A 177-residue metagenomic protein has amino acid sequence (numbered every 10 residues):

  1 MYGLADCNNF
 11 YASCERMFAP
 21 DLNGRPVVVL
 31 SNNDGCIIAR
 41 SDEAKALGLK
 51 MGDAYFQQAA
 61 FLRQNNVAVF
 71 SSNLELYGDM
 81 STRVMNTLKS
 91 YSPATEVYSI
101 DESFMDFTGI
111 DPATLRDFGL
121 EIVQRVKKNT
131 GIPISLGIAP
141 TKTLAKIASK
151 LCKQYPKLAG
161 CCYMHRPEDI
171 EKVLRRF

Functional and structural regions predicted by a protein language model:
M1-F177: Gly/Gly-Pro- and Ser/Thr-rich, intrinsically disordered tail segments characteristic of DNA damage-repair and tolerance
